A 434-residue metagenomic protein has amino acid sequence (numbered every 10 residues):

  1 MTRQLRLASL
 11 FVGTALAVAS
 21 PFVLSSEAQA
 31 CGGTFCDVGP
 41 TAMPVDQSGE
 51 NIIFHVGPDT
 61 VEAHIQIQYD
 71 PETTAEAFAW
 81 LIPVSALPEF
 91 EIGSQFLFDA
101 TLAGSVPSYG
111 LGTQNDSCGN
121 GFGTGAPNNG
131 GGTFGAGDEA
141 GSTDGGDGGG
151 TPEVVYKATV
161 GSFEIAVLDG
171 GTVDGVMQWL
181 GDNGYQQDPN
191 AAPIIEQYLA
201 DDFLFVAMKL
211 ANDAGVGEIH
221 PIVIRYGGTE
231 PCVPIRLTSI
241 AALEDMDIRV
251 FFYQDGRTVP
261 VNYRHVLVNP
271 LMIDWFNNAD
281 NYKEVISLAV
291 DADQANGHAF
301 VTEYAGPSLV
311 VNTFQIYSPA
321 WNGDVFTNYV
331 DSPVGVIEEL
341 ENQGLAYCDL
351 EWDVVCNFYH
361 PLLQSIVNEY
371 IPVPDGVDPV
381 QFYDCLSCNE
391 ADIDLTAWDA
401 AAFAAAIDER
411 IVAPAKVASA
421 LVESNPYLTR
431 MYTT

Functional and structural regions predicted by a protein language model:
M1-L7: N-terminal secretory signal peptides that target proteins for export/translocation
L10-L16: Hydrophobic helical h-region of N-terminal Sec-dependent signal peptides in bacterial secretory/periplasmic proteins
L16-E27: C-terminal segment of classical bacterial N-terminal signal peptides
S26-V61: N-terminal alpha-helical "arm" segments
G32-D46, Q187-T434: Accessory, solvent-exposed terminal regions and/or long lumenal/extracellular loops of proteins
S48-E50, F54-S117, V176-Q197, D202: Surface-exposed, glycine/proline- and aromatic-rich loop segments on solvent-exposed faces across compartments
Q68, S85, F163, G170-V173 (+1 more regions): Solvent-exposed coil/turn segments that connect beta secondary-structure elements in extracytoplasmic/periplasmic
N120, G125, G131-G184: Single conserved position on a long alpha-helix in the C-terminal lobe of the eukaryotic protein kinase
